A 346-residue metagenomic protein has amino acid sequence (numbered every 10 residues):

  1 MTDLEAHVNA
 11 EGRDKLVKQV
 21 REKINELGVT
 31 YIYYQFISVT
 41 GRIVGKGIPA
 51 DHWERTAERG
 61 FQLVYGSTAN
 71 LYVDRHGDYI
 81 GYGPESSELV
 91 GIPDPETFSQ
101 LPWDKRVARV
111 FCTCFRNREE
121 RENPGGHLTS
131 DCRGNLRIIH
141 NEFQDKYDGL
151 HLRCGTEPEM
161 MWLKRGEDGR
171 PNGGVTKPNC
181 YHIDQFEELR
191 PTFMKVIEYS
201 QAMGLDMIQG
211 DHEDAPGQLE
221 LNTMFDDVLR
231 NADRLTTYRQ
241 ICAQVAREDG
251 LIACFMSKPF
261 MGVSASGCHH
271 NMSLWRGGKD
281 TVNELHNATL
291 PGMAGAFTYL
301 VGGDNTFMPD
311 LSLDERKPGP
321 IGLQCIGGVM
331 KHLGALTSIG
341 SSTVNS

Functional and structural regions predicted by a protein language model:
M1-Q209, N231-R234, L251: ATP/Mg2+-dependent ligation/transfer catalytic cores
I37-R42, T156-W162, E213-Q218, K258-G267 (+1 more regions): A glycine-rich phosphate-binding loop feature that marks nucleotide/adenosyl-phosphate handling sites
N117, E167, A215-P216, W275-K279: Short connector loops/turns at beta-strand edges and beta->alpha or beta->beta junctions
G169-N172, P216-E220, V282-N283: Short acidic/His/Gly/Ser-rich catalytic and metal-binding motifs that mark active-site loops of diverse hydrolases
E220-L229, Y238, A243, R247-S346: Loop-rich catalytic cores of soluble enzymes, especially ATP-dependent carboxylate-amine ligases and other
